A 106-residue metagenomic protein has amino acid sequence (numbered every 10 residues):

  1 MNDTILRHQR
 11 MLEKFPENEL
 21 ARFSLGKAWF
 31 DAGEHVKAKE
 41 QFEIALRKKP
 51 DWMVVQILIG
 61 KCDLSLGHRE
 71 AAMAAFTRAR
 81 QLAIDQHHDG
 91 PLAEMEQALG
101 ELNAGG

Functional and structural regions predicted by a protein language model:
K14, K48, L82-Q86: Structural marker of alpha-solenoid helical repeat scaffolds
